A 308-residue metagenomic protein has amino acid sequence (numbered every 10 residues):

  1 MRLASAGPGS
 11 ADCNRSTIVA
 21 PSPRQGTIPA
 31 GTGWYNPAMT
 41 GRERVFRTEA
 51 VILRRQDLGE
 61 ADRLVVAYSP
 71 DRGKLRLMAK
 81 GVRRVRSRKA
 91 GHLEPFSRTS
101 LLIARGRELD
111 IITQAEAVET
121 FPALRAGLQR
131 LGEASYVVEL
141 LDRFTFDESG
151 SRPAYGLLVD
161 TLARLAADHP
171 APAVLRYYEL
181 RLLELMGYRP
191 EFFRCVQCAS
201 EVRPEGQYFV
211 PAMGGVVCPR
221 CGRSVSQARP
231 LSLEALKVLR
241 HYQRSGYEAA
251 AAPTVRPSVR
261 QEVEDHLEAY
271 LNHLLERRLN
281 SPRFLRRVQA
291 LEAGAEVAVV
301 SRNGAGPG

Functional and structural regions predicted by a protein language model:
S5: Zn2+-dependent metallopeptidase catalytic domains
S16-T17, G26-T27: Generic short N-terminal amphipathic or hydrophobic helices
S22-P23: Intrinsic disorder
T32-G308: Non-catalytic alpha-helical scaffolds and adjoining flexible linkers that form interface surfaces for assembly
